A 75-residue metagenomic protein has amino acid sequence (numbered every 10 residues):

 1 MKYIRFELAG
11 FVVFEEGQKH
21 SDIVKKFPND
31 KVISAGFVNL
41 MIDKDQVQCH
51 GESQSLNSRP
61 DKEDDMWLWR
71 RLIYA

Functional and structural regions predicted by a protein language model:
M1-A75: Intrinsic low-complexity, intrinsically disordered or marginally ordered coil/linker segments
